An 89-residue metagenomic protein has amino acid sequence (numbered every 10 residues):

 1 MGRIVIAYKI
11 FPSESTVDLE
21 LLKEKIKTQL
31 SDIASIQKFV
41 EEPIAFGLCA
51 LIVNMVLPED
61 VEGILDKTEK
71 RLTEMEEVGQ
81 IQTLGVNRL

Functional and structural regions predicted by a protein language model:
M1-L89: Long, contiguous binding/interaction regions
